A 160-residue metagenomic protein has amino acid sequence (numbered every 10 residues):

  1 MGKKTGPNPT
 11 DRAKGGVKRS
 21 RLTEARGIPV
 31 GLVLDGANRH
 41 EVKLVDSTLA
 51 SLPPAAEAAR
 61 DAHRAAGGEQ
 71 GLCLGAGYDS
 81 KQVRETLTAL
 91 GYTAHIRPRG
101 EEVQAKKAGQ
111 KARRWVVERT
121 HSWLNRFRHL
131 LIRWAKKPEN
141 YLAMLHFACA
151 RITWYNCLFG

Functional and structural regions predicted by a protein language model:
M1-T93, P98-R99, A148: Polybasic low-complexity intrinsically disordered regions
K43-L44, A62, Q104, K137 (+1 more regions): Flexible domain-boundary/linker segments
V45, G71, Q110, W123-L124: Preference for short coil/turn "hinge" residues that link or interrupt alpha-helices
L49-S51, A59-A62, R99-E102, W123-L124 (+3 more regions): Short, surface-exposed, polar/charged, turn-prone segments marking secondary-structure boundaries
G77-D79, G100-V103, S122, H129: Short Gly/Pro-enriched loop/turn and capping motifs at secondary-structure junctions
T86, L90, K111-G160: Basic, amphipathic alpha-helical segments enriched in Lys/Arg and hydrophobic/aromatic residues
V103-G109: Short, charged, surface-exposed secondary-structure boundary motifs
